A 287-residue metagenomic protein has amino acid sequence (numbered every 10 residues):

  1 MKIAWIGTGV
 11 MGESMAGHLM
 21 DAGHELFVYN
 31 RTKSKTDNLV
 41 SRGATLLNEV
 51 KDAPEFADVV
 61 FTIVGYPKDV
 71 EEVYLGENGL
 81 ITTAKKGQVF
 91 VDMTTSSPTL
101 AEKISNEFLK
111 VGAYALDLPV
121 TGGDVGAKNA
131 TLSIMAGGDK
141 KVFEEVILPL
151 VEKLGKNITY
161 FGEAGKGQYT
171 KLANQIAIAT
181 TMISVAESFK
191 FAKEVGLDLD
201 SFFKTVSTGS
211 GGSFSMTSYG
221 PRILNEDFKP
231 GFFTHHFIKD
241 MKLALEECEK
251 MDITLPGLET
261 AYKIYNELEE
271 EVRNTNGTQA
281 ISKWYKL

Functional and structural regions predicted by a protein language model:
M1-T62, T83, Q88, M93-T94 (+2 more regions): NAD(P)+-binding Rossmann beta1-loop-alpha1 motif at the extreme N-terminus of oxidoreductases
G7, D200-S207, E259-K263: Beta-strand segments within the central parallel beta-sheet cores of soluble alpha/beta enzyme folds
L26, L46, A115-L116, L199 (+1 more regions): Hydrophobic beta-strand scaffold residues
V50-A113: Rossmann-fold NAD(P) dinucleotide-binding segment
S96-Q175: Rossmann-fold dinucleotide-binding core
I134-G137, E163-V195, V206-S218, H236: Active-site-proximal catalytic alpha-helix in oxidoreductases
A164, G212-N274, Y285: Interdomain hinge/lid region at the active-site interface of Rossmann-like NAD(P)-dependent oxidoreductases
